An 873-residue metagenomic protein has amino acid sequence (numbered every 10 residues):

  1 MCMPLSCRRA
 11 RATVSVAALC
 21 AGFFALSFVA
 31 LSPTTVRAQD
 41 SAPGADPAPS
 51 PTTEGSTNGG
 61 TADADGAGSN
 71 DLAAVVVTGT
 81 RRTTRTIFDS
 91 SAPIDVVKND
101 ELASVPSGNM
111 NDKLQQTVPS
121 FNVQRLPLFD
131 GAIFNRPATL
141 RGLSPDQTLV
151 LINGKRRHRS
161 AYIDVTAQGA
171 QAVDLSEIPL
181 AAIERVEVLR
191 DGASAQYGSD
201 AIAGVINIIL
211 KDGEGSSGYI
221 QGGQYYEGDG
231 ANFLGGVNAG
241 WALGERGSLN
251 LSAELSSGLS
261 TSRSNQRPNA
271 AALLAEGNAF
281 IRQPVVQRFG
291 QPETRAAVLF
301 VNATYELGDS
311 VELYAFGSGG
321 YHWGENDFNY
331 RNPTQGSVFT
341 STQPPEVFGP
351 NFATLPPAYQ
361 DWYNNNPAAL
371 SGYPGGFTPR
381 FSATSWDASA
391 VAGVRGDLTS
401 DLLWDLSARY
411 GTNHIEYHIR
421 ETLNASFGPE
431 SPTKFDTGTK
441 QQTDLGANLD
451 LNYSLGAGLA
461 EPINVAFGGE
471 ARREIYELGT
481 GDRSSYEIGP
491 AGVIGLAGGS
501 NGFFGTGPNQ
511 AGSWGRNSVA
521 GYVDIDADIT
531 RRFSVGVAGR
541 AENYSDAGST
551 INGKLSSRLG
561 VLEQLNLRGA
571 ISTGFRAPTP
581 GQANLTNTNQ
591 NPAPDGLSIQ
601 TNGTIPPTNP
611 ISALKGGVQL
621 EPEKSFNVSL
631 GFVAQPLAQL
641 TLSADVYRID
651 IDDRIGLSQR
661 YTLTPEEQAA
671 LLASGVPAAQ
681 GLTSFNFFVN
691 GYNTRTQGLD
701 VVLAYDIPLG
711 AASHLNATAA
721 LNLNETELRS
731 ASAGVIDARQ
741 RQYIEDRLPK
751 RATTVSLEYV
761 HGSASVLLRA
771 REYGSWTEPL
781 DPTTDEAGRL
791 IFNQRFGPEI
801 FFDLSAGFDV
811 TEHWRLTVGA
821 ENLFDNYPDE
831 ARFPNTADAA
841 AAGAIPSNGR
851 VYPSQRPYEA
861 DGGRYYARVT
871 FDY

Functional and structural regions predicted by a protein language model:
D71-S107, A132, A161-A167, E214-S216: N-terminal periplasmic "start-of-domain" segments of outer-membrane beta-barrel proteins
M110-K113, T117, A138-T139, D174-S176 (+3 more regions): N-terminal periplasmic accessory domains that precede and gate Gram-negative outer-membrane beta-barrel machines
Q115-R159: Extracytoplasmic beta-strand/coil segments of soluble accessory domains associated with Gram-negative outer-membrane
K155-R190: Short acidic/polar hinge/loop motifs at secondary-structure boundaries that mediate gating or recognition
E227-G375, P379-G393, D397, L804-S805 (+1 more regions): Transmembrane beta-barrel wall of Gram-negative outer-membrane proteins
P379-S385, A390, T399, Y410 (+3 more regions): Outer-membrane beta-barrel transmembrane domain signature of Gram-negative proteins, especially the mid-to-C-terminal
F467, T641, D645-P782: Gram-negative outer-membrane beta-barrel transporters
I651, E772-T783, F808-Y873: C-terminal beta-signal and adjacent terminal beta-strands/loops of Gram-negative outer-membrane beta-barrel proteins
